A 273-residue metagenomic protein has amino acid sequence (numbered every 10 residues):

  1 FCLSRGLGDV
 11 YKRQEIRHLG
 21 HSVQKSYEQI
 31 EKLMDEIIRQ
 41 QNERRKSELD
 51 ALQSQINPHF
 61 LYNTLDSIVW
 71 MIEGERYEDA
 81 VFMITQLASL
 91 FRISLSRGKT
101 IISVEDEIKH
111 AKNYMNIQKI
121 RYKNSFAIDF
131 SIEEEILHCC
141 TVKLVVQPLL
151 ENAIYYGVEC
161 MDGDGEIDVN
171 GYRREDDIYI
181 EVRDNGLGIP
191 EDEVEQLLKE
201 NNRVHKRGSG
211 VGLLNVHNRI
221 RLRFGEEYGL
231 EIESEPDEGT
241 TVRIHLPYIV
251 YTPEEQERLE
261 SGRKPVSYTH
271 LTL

Functional and structural regions predicted by a protein language model:
F1-L7, Y11, Y268-L273: Single conserved hydrophobic/aromatic residue that forms the stacking wall/gate of nucleotide- or nucleobase-binding
R5-E233, G239-H245: Two-component histidine phosphotransfer core
I232-L271: C-terminal end segment of the histidine kinase catalytic
